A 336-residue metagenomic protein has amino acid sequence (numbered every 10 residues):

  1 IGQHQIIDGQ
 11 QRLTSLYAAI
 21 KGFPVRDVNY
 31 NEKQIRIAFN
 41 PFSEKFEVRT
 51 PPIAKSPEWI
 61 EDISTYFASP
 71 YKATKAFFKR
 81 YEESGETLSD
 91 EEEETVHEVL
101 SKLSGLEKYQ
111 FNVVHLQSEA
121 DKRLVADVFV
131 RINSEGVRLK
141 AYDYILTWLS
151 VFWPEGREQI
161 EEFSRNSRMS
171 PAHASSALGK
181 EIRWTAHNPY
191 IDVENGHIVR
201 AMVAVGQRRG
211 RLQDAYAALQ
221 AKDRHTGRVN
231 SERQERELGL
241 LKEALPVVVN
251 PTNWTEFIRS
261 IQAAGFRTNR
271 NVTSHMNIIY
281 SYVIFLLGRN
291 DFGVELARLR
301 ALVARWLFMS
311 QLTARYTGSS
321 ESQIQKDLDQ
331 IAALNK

Functional and structural regions predicted by a protein language model:
I1-D214, R259, T268-V272, V303 (+1 more regions): Basic- and aromatic-enriched surface patches that contact anionic nucleotides/nucleic acids
D192-K336: A cross-family structural signal marking well-folded subdomains
